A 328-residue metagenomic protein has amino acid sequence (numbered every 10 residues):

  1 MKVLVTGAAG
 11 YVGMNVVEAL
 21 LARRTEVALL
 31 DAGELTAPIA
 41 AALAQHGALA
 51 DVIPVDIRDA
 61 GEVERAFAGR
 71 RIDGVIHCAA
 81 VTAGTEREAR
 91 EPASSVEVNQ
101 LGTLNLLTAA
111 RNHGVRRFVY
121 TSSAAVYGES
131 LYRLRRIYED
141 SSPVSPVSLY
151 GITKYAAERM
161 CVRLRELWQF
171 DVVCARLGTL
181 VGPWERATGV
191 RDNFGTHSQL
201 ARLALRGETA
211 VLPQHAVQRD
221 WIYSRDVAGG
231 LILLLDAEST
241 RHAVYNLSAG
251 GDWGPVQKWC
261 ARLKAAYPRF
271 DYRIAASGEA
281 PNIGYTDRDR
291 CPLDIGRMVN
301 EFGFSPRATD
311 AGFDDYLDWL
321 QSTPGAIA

Functional and structural regions predicted by a protein language model:
M1-G74: N-terminal Rossmann/SDR dinucleotide-binding element
T6, I72-C78, Y120, N246: Rossmann-fold scaffold of SDR-type NAD(P)-dependent oxidoreductases
I57-V98, E129: NAD(P)H-binding glycine-rich loop region in Rossmannoid oxidoreductase-like domains and their noncatalytic homologs
H77, L104-L149: Conserved Rossmann-fold NAD(P)-dependent oxidoreductase catalytic core, especially the SDR/UDP-sugar
S122-S123, E158-R186: Conserved beta-loop-beta element that borders a ligand/cofactor-binding pocket
L149, T153-A156: Active-site helix of classical SDR
Y155, W168, L180-S198, E208 (+3 more regions): Glycine/proline-rich active-site loop of Rossmann-fold NAD(P)-dependent oxidoreductases
L212-A216, D220-A328: C-terminal substrate-binding subdomain of Rossmann-fold SDR/epimerase-dehydratase oxidoreductases
